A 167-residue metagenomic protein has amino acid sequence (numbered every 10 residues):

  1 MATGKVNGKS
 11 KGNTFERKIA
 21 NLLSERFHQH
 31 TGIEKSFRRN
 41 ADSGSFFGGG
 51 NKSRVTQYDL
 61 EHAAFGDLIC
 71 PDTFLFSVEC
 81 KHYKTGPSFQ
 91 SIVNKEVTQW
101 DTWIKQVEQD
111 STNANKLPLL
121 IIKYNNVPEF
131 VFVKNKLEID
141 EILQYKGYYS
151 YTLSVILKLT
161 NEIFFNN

Functional and structural regions predicted by a protein language model:
M1-N167: Catalytic phosphate/metal-binding cores of nucleic-acid and nucleotide-processing enzymes, i.e., regions that mediate
